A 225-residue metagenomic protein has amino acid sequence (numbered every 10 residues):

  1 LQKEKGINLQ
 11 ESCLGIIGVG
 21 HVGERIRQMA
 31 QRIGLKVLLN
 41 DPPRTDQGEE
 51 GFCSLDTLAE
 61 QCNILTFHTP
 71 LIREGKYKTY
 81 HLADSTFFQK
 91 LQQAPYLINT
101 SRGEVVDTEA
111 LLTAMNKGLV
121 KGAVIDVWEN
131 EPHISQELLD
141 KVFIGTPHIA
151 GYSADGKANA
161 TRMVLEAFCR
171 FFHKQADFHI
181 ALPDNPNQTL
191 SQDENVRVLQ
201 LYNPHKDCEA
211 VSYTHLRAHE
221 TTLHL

Functional and structural regions predicted by a protein language model:
L1-C13, R25: Phosphate-binding beta-alpha-beta segment of Rossmann-like dinucleotide-binding domains, i.e., the NAD(P)
V19: Glycine-rich Rossmann-fold phosphate-binding loop(s) that bind the pyrophosphate of adenine dinucleotide cofactors
V22: Hydrophobic/small residue at the entry helix of a nucleotide-binding pocket
R32-G48: NAD(P)-binding Rossmann-fold cofactor-contacting core
R44-Q136: Rossmann-like adenosine-cofactor binding region
E131-S135, L139-Q188: Adenosine-phosphate binding glycine-rich loop
T214-T221: Conserved small/polar residues in nucleotide/adenosyl-binding loops
